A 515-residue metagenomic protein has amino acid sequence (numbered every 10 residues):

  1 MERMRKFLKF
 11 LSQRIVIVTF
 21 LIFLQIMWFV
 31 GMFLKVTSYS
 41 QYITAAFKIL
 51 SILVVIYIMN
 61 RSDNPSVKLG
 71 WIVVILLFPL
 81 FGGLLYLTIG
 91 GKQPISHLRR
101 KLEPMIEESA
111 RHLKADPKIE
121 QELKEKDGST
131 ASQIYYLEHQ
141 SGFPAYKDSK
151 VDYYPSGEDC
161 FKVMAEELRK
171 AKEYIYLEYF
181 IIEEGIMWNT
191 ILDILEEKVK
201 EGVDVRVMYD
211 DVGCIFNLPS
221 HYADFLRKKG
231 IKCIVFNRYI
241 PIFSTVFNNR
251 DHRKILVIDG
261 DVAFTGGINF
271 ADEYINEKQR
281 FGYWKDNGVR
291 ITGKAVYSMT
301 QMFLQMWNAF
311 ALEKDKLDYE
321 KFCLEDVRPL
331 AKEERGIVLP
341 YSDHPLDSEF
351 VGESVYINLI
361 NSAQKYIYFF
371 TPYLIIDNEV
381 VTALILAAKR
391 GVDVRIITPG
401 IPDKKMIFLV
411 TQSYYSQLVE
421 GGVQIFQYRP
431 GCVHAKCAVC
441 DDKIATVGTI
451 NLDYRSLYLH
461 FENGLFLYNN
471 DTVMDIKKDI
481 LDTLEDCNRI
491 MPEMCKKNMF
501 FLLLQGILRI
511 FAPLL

Functional and structural regions predicted by a protein language model:
M1-S354, N358, S362, P402 (+5 more regions): N-terminal localization/anchoring segments of enzymes in phospholipid and broader phosphate metabolism
F180, P372-Y373, I407: Glycine- and other small-residue-rich loops at beta-strand/loop junctions that grip anionic moieties
F216, T371-L374: Residues at alpha-helix boundaries and short interhelical turns
A363, Y373-V394, P399, K404: Helical hairpin unit composed of two closely spaced alpha helices linked by a short loop
F370-T371, T398, Y428, V447-G448: Thr-Gly-centered strand-to-loop micro-motif
A383-A387, S413, L481: Short, solvent-exposed amphipathic alpha-helical segments in soluble enzyme and RNA/protein-processing domains
R390, R395-C440: A beta-strand-loop signature enriched in Asp, Gly, Thr, and Trp that corresponds to the sialidase/neuraminidase Asp-box
